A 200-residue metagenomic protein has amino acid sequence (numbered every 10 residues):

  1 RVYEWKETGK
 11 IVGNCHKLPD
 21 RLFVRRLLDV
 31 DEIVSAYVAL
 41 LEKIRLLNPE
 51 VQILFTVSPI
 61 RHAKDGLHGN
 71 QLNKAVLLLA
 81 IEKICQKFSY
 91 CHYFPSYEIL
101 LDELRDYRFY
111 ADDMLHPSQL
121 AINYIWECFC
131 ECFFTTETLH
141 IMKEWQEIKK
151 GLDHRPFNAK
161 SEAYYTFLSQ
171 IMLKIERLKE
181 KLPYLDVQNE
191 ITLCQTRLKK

Functional and structural regions predicted by a protein language model:
R1-K200: Extracellular glycan-modifying ectodomains
